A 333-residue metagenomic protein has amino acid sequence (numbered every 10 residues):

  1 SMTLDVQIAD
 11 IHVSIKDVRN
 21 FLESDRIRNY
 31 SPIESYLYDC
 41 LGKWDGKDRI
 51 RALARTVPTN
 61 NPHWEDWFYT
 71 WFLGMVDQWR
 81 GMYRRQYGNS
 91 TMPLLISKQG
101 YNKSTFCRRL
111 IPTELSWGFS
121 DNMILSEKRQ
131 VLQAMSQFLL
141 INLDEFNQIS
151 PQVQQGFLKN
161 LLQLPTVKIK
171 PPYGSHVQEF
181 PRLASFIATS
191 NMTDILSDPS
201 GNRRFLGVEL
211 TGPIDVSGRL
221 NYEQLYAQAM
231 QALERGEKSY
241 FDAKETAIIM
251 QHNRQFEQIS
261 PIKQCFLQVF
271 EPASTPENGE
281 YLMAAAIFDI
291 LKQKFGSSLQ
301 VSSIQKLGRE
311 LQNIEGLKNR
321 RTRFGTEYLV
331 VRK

Functional and structural regions predicted by a protein language model:
S24-S136: P-loop NTPase catalytic core of nucleic-acid-dependent motor ATPases
V131-S136, P171-T189: AAA+/SF3 P-loop NTPase mechanochemical coupling elements
Q137-L139, L164, R182-S185, S200-L206: Short glycine-/polar-rich loops that comprise or flank the Walker A/P-loop and associated switch/sensor motifs
L139-L162, L196-G201: Conserved AAA+/SF3 P-loop NTPase catalytic/coupling segment centered on the Walker-B
Q155-Q178: Conserved catalytic/switch belt of AAA+ P-loop NTPases
G174, G212-V216, L220, N278-K333: Positively charged interface segments
L196-D215: A short helix-turn-beta junction within AAA+ P-loop NTPase domains corresponding to the substrate/partner-engaging
A232-N278: Conserved alpha/beta core segments of nucleic-acid transaction machinery
